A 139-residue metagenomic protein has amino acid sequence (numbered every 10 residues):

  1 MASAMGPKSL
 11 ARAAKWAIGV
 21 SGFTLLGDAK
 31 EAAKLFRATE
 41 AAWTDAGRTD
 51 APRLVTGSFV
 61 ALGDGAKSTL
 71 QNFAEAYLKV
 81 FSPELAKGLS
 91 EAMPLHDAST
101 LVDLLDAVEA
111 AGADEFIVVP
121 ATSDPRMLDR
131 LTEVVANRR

Functional and structural regions predicted by a protein language model:
M1-R139: Active-site-adjacent structural elements that line small-molecule/cofactor binding pockets in enzymes
